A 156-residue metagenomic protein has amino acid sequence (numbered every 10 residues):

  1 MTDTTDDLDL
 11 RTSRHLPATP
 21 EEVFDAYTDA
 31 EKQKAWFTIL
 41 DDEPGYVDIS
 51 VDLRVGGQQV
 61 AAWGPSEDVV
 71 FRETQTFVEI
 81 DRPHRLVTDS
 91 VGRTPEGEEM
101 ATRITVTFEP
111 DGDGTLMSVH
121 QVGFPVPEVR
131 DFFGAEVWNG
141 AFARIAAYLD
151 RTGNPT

Functional and structural regions predicted by a protein language model:
M1-D6, E21-A26, V47-A61, W138: Short N-terminal helix-initiation segments at or just after the protein's N-terminus
M1-E43: Hydrophobic ligand-binding cavity/cleft-lining segments
D7-S13, P20-E22, Y46, Q58 (+4 more regions): Intrinsic-disorder/low-complexity, polar/charged segments enriched in Ser/Thr/Lys/Arg/Asp/Glu/Gln
V23, Y27, Q33, Q59 (+5 more regions): Hydrophobic pocket/interface hotspot
K34-A35, D42, I49-R54, V60 (+2 more regions): Hydrophobic-ligand binding "helix-grip"
L116, V122-T156: A conserved amphipathic terminal alpha-helix motif
